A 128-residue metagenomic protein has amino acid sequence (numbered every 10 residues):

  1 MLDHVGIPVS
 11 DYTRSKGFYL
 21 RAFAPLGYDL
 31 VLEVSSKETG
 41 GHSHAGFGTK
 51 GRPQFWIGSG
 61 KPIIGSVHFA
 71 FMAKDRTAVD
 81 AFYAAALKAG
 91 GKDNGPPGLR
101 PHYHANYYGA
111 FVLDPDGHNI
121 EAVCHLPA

Functional and structural regions predicted by a protein language model:
M1-K16, F69, L126-A128: N-terminal beta-strand motif that seeds the catalytic metal site of vicinal oxygen chelate
V5, H104, F111, V123-A128: Short beta->alpha transition motifs characteristic of CBS
P8-R52: Core segments of cupin and vicinal oxygen chelate
V9-R14, A70-P115: Vicinal oxygen chelate
D29-E33, G98-R100, V123-A128: Conserved catalytic-core motifs of GNAT/GCN5-like acyltransferases
G40-A81: Long, continuous compositionally biased terminal/linker segments
S66, E121-A122: Short glycine-/small-residue motifs
H118: Conserved Rossmann-like nucleotide-cofactor binding loop
